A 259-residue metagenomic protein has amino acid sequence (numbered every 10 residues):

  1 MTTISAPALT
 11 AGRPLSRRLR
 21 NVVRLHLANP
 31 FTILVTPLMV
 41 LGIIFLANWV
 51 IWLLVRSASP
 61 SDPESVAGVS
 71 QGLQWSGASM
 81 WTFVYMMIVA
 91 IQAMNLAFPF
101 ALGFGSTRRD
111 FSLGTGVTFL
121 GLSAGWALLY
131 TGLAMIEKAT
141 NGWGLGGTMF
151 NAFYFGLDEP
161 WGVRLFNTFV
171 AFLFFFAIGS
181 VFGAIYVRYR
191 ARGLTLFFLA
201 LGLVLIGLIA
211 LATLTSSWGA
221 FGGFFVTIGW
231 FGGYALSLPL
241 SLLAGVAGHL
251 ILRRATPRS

Functional and structural regions predicted by a protein language model:
M1-V69, L208-S259: Hydrophobic alpha-helical transmembrane segments
F31-L41, S112-M135: Selective transmembrane-helix segments that form parts of the transport pathway or gating/packing helices in multipass
W49-A78, F119-A191: Secretory targeting signals
G72-M94: Long, hydrophobic alpha-helical segments
V84-A90, F172-A177, S237-L250: Hydrophobic cores of alpha-helical transmembrane segments in multi-pass inner/ER membrane proteins, independent
M94-L120: Helix-loop-helix units of permease transmembrane domains in multi-pass membrane transporters, especially ABC
L129, L194-L205: Central hydrophobic cores of alpha-helical transmembrane segments in multi-pass integral membrane proteins
M135-G147, A200-T213: Juxtamembrane non-transmembrane "cap" segments at the membrane-aqueous interface of multi-pass membrane proteins
